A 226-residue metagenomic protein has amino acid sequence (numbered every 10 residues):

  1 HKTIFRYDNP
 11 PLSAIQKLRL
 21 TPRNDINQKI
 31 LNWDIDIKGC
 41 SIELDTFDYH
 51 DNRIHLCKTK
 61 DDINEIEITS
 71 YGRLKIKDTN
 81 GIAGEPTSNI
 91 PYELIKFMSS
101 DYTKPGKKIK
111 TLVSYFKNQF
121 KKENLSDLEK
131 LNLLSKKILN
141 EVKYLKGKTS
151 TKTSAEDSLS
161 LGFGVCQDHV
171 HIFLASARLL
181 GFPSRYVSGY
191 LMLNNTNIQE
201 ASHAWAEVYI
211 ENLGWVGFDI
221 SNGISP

Functional and structural regions predicted by a protein language model:
H1-N118: Linear, non-domain "peripheral" regions
H1-R6, D25-I26, D34-E43, S135 (+3 more regions): A generic short-segment signal for beta-strand/edge and adjacent turn/coil regions
S13, L20, I37-G39, D61 (+6 more regions): Generic structural "secondary-structure junction" signal
I15, D168-P226: Hydrophobic/aromatic-rich core segments of domains that either
N27, L44, T151, L193-N194 (+1 more regions): A broad, structure-centric signal for solvent-exposed, well-ordered loop/edge residues that line or flank functional
N27-I35, L145-G147, G164-V170, R178 (+1 more regions): A broad, low-specificity signal for short, low-complexity segments enriched in glycine/proline and polar/charged
T46, D157-L159, S184: Short, flexible coil/turn micro-motifs enriched in small/turn-prone residues
L74-I76, A83, E93-G164, I172: Secondary-structure boundary elements
